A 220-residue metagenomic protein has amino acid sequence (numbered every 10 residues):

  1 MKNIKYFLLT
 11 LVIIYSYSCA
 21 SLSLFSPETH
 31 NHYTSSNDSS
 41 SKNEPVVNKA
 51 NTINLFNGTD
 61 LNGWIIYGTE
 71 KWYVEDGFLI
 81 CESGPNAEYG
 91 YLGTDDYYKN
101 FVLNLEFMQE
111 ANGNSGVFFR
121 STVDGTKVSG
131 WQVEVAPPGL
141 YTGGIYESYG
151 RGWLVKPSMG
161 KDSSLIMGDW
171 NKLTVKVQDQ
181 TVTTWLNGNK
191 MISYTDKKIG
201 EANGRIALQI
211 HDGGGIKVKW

Functional and structural regions predicted by a protein language model:
M1-K5: Positively charged n-region of N-terminal signal peptides that target proteins for export
Y6-I14: Sec-dependent N-terminal signal peptides
Y17-S18: C-terminal motif of bacterial Sec signal peptides marking the signal peptidase cleavage site
S21-W220: Carbohydrate-interacting regions of secretory-pathway proteins
